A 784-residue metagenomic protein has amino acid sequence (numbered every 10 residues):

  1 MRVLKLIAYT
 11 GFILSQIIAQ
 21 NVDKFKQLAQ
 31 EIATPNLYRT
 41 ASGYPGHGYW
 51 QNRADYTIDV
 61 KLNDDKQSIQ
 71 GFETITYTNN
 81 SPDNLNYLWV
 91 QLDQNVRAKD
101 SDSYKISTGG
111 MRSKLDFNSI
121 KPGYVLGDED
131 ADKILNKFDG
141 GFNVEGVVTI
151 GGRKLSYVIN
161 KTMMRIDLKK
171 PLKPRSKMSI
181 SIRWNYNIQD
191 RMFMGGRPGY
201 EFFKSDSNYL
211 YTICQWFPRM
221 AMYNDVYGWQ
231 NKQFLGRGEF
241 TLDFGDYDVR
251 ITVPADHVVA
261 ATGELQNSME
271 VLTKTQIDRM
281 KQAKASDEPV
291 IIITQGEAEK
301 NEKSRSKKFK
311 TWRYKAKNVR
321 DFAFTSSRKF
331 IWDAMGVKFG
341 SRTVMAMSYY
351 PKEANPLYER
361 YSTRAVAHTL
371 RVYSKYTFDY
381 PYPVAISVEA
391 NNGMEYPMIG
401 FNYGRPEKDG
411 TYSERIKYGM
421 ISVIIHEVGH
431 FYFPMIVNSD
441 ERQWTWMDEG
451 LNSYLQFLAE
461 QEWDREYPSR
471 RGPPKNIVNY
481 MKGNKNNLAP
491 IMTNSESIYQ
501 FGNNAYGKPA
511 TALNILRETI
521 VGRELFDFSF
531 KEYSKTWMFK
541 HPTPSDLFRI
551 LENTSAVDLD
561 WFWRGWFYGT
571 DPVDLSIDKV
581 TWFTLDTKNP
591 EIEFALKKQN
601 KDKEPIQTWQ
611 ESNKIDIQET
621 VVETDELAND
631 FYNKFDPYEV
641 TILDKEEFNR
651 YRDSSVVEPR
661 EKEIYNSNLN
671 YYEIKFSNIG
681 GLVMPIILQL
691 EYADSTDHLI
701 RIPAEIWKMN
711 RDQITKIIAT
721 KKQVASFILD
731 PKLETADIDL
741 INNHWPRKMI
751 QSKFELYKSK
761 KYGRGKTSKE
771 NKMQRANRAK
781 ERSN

Functional and structural regions predicted by a protein language model:
I18-A19, D23-P35, A41, A54 (+2 more regions): Hydrophobic alpha-helical and helix-loop surface patches within well-folded domains that function as non-catalytic
N21-Q91: Early extracytoplasmic/domain-onset interaction patches
D65, T536-N784: Beta/coil-rich, acidic/histidine-enriched accessory regions frequently appended to metallopeptidases
S68, T78, N84-L85, D116-F203 (+5 more regions): A surface-exposed beta-strand-loop module
E73-I75, N79, L92-Q94, S176-D190 (+3 more regions): Short, hydrophobic/aromatic-enriched beta-strand segments in well-ordered soluble domains
Y87-G152, D256-H257, E691-I702: Solvent-exposed beta-hairpin/edge-strand motifs
D100-K121, N185-Y247, S268, L733-N784: Glycine/proline-rich low-complexity spacer/linker segments in large multi-domain proteins
Q215-W229, L235-I425, Y454, V478: Hydrophobic helix-coil surface modules that form long, contiguous segments used for peptide/substrate interaction
